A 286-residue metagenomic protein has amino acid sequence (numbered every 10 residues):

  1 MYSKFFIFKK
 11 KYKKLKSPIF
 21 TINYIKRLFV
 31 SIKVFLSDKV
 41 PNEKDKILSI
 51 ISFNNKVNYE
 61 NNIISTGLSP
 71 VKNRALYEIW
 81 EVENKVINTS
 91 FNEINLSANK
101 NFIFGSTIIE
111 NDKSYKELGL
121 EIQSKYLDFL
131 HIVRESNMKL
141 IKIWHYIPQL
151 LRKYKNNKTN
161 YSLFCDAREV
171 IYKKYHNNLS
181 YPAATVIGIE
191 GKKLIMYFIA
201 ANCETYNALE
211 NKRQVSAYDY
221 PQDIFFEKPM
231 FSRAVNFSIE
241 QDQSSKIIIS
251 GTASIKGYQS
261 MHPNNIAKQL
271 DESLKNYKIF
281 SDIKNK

Functional and structural regions predicted by a protein language model:
Y2-K286: N-terminal presequence-like segments and the immediate start of the first folded domain
